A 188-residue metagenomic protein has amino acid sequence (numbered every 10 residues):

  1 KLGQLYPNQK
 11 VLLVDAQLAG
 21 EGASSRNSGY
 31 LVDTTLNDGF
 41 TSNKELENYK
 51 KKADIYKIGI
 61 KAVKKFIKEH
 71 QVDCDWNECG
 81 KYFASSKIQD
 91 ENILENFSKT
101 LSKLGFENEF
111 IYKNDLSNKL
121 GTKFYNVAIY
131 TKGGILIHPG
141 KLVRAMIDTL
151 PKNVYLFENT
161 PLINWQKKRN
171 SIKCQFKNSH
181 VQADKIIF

Functional and structural regions predicted by a protein language model:
G3-R26: Glycine-rich FAD pyrophosphate-binding loop
N8-K10, Q71-D73, G105-E107, N153 (+1 more regions): A generic structural signal for alpha->beta connector loops
G22-I55: Glycine-rich active-site loop/strand segments that organize a redox cofactor
N37-T41, K65-A145: Flavin (FAD/FMN) cofactor-binding and adjacent substrate-gating region of FAD-dependent oxidoreductase domains
Y56-V63, V143: Short, hydrophobic/amphipathic alpha-helical packing segments that form internal helix faces or helix-helix interfaces
S98-L104, K123-K185: Helical element adjacent to the flavin cofactor pocket in flavoenzyme catalytic cores
F188: Flavin (primarily FAD) binding-site architecture
